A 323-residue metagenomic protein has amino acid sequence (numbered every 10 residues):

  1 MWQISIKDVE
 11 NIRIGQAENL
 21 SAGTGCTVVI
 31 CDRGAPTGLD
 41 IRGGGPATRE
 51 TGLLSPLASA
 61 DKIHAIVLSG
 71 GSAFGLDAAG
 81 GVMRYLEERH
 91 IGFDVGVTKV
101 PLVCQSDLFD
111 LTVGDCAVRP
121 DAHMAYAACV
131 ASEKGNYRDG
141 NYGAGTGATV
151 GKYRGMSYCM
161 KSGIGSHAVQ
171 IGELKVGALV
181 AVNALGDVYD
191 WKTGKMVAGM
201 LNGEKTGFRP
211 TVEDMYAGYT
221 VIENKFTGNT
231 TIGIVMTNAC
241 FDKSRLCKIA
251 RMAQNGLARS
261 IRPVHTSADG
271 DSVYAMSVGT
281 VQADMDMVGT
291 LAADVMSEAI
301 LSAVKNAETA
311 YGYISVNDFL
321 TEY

Functional and structural regions predicted by a protein language model:
M1-A73, D77-G80, E88-Y323: A structural signal for small-residue-enriched, beta-sheet-centric alpha/beta enzyme cores and oligomeric scaffold folds
M83: Acidic/His-rich segments in extracytoplasmic proteins that coordinate ligands and/or metal ions
